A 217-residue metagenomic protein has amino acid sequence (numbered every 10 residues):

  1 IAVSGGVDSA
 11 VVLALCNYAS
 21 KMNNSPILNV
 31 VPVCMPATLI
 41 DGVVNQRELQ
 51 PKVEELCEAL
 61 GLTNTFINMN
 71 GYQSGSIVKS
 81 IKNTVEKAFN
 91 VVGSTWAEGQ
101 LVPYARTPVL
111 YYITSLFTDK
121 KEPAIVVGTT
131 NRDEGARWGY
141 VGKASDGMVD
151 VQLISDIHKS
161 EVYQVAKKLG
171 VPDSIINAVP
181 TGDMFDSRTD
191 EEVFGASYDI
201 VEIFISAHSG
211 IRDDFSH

Functional and structural regions predicted by a protein language model:
I1-A136: ATP-dependent adenylation/nucleotidyltransferase module used to activate substrates
I1-V3, V7, V11-Y18, S25 (+1 more regions): Peripheral terminal appendages
K21, L62, S115, D119 (+2 more regions): Generic secondary-structure signature for well-ordered alpha-helical cores
N29, T95-E98, E122-A196: Catalytic subdomain that performs nucleotidyl-dependent activation
R47, Y104-T107, D156-S160, F194-E202 (+1 more regions): Electropositive phosphate-/nucleotide-binding environments in soluble metabolic enzymes
P51, E55-E58, P108, S160-L169 (+1 more regions): Residues on a specific face of well-ordered alpha-helices
N70-S76, L101-A105, S160-G170, G210-D214: Low-complexity, flexible helical/coil segments
V78-S80, E86, S187-T189, S197-Y198: Charge-rich, low-complexity amphipathic helices in intrinsically disordered tails/linkers adjacent to domains
